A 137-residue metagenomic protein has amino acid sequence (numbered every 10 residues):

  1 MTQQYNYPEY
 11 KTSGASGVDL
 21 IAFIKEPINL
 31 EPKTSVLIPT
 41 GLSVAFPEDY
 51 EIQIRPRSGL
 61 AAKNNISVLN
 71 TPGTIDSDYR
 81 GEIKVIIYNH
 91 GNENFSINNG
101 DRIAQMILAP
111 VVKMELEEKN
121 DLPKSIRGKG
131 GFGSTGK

Functional and structural regions predicted by a protein language model:
M1-K137: DUTPase catalytic domain/fold
